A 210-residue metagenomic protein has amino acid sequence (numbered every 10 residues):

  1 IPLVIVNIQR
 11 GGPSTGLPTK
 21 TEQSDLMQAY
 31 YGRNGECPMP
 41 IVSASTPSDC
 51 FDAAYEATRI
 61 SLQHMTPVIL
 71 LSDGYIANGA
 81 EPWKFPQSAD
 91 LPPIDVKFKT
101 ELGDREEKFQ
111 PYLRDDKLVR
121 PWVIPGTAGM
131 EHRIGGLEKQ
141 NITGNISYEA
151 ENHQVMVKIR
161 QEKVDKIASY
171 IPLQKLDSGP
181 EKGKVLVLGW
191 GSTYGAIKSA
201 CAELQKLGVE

Functional and structural regions predicted by a protein language model:
I1-Y31, P40-L62, A196, K206: Thiamine diphosphate
G16, A29, N34, G144-S147 (+1 more regions): Short, well-ordered helical secondary-structure segments
E22-D25, C37-P38, M130, S169-P172: Generic structural motif recognizing short loop/turn segments at the entrances and edges of beta-strands
E36-S43, K182-L186: Glycine- and acidic
A53, T58-E210: Flexible, low-complexity linker and terminal segments
